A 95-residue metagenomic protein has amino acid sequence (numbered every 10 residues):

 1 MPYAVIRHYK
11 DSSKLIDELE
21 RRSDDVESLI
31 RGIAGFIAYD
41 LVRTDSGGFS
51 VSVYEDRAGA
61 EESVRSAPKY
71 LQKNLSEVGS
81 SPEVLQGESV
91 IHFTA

Functional and structural regions predicted by a protein language model:
M1-F49, E55-K69, S76-A95: Short S/T/G/P-rich N-terminal loop/turn motif that feeds into the first structured element of a domain
